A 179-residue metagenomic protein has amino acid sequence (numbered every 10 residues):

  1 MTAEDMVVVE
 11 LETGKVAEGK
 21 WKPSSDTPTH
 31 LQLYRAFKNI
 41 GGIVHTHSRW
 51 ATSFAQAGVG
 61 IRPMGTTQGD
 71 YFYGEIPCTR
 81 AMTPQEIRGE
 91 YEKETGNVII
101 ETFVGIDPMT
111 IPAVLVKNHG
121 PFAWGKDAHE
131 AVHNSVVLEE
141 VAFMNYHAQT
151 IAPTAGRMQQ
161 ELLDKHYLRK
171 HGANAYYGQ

Functional and structural regions predicted by a protein language model:
M1-Q179: Glycine-rich flexible loops
